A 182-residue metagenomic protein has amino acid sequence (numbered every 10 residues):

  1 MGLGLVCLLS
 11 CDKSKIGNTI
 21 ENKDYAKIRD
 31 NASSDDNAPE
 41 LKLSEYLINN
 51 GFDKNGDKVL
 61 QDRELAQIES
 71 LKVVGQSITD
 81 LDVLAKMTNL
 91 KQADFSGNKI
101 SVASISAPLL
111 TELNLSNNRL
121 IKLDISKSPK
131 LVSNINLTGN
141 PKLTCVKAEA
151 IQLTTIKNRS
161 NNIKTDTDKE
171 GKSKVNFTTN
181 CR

Functional and structural regions predicted by a protein language model:
M1-L9: Sec-dependent bacterial lipoprotein signal peptides
C11-V83, C145-R182: N-terminal capping/linker segments that flank leucine-rich repeat
D62, L84-K86, S104-P108, I125-P129 (+1 more regions): Hydrophobic anchor residues at the C-terminal helix/turn of individual leucine-rich repeat
I68, L90, I100, L110 (+4 more regions): Conserved hydrophobic position(s) of the canonical leucine-rich repeat
E69-V73, A93-F95, A103, L113-L115 (+3 more regions): Conserved hydrophobic beta-strand positions in leucine-rich repeat
G75, T79-K99: Mid-chain, structured segments of secreted extracytoplasmic proteins
Q76, N98, N118, N140-P141: Consensus "Asn ladder" position of solenoid repeat domains
